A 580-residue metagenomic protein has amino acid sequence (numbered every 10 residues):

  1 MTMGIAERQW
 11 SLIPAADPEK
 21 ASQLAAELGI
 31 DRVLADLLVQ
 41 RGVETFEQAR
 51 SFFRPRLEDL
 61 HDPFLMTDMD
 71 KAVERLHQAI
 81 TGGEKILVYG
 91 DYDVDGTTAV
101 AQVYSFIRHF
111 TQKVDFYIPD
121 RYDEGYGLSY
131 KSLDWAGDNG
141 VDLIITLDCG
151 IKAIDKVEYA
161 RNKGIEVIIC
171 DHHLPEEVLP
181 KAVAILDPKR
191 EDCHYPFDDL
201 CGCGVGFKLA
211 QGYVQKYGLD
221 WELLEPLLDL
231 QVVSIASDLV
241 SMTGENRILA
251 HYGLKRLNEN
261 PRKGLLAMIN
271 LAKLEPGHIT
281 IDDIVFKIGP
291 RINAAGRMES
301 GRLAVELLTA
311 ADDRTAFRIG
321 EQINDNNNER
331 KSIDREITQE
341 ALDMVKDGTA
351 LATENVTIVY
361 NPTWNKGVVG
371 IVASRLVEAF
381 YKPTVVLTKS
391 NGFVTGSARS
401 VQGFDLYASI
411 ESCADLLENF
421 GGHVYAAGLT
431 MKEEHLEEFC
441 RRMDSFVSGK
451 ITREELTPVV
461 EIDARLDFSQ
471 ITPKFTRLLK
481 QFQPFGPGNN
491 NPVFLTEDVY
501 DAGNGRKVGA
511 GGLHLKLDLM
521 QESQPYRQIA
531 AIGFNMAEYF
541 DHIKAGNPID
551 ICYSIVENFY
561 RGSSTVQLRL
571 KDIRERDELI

Functional and structural regions predicted by a protein language model:
M1-G82, V233, K287-D325: Cofactor-/ligand-binding subdomain signature composed of acidic, glycine-rich, tryptophan-containing flexible loops
L38, D91-D93, I145, D171 (+7 more regions): Divalent metal-coordination and catalytic microenvironments
A49-L60, E84, H109-I118, P188 (+5 more regions): Gly-rich Lys/Arg/Thr-decorated short loops/hinges at beta-loop-alpha junctions or inter-strand turns that position
T67-P180, I185-D187, E336, E340 (+1 more regions): N-terminal small/polar loop signature for handling phosphorylated ligands or for N-terminal nucleophile
V103, R108, K113, G244-M344 (+3 more regions): Acidic, two-metal ion nucleic-acid-processing modules in DNA metabolism proteins
D138-V141, C149, I154-R297, G301-L307 (+4 more regions): Functional cores that coordinate and move charged inorganic groups
D347-A373: Flexible, glycine/threonine-enriched loop-and-boundary segments that flank and lead into catalytic domains of large
V385-S400: Short glycine-cluster motifs
